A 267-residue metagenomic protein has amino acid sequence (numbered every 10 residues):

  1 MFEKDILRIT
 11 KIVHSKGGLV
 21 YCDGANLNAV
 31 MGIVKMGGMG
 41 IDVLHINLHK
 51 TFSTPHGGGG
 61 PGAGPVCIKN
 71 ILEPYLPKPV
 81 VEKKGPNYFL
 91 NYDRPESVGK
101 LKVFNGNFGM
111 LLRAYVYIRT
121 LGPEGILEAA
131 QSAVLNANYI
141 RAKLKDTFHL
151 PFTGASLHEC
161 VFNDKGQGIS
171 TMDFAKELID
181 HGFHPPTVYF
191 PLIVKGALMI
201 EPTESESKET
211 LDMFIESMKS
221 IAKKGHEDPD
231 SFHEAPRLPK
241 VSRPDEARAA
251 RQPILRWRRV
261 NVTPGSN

Functional and structural regions predicted by a protein language model:
M1-G85, I169, G196: Conserved PLP-enzyme active-site core in the AAT-like
V20, L48-K50, L72-Y75, D93-P95 (+2 more regions): Short, surface-exposed, polar/charged, turn-prone segments marking secondary-structure boundaries
A25, H56, G106, Y189-P191: Active-site nucleophile and cofactor-binding loops and adjacent substrate-binding regions of central metabolic enzymes
V34, K84, L90, S97-F104 (+2 more regions): Non-catalytic terminal extensions of PLP-dependent enzymes
G60, G106-R113: Catalytic-loop motifs flanking and including active-site residues across diverse enzymes
